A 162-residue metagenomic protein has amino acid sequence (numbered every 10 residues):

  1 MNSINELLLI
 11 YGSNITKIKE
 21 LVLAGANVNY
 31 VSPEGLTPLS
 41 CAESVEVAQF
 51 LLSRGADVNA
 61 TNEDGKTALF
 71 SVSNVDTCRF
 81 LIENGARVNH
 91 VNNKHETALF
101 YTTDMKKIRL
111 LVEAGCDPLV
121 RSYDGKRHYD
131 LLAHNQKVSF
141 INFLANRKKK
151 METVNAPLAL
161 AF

Functional and structural regions predicted by a protein language model:
M1-E34: N-terminal segments that cap or nucleate solenoid repeat domains
M1-L8, A114-F162: Ankyrin-repeat-protein effector appendages
S3-E6, P38-L39, A68-L69, A98-L99 (+1 more regions): Ankyrin-repeat helix-start
L9-S13, C41-V45, S71-V75, Y101-M105 (+1 more regions): Ankyrin repeat A-helix N-terminal signature
N14-V22, V45-S53, V75-E83, M105-E113 (+1 more regions): Ankyrin repeat structural motif
